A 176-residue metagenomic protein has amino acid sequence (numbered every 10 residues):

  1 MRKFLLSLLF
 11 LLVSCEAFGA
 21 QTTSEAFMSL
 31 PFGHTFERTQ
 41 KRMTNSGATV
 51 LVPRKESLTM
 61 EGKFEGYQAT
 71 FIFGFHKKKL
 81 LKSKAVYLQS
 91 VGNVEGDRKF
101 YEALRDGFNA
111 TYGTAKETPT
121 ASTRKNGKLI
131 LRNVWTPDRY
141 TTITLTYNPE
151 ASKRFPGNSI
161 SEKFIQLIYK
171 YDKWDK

Functional and structural regions predicted by a protein language model:
F4-V13: Sec-dependent N-terminal signal peptides
A20-K55, Y87-K176: Non-cytosolic coordination micro-motifs
R54-L58, G62: Glycine/small-residue-rich interface belts in oligomeric ring/scaffold proteins and their assembly partners
E61-R105: Mid-chain, structured segments of secreted extracytoplasmic proteins
